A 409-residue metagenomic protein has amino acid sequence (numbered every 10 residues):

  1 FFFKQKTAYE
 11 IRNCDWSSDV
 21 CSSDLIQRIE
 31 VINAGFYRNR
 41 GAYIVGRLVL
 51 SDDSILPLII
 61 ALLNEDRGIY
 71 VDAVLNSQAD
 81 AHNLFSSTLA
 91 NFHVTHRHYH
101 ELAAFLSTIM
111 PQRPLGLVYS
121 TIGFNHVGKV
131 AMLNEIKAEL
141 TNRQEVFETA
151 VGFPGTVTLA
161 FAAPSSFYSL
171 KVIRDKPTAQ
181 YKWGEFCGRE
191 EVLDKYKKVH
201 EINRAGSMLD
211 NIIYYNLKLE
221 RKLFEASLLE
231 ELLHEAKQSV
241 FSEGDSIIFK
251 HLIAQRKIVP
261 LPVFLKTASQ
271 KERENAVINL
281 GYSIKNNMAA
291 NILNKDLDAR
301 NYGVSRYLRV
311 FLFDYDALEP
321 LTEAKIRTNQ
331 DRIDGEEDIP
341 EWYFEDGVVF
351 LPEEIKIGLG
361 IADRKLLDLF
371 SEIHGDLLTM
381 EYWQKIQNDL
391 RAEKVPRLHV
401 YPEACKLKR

Functional and structural regions predicted by a protein language model:
F1, A8, Y343-R409: Helical subdomain adjoining the active site within ATP-dependent kinase catalytic cores
F2-V20: Single conserved hydrophobic/aromatic residue that forms the stacking wall/gate of nucleotide- or nucleobase-binding
R12-C14, C187, C405: Generic recognition of cysteine residues
L25-A268, E272-N275, N279, A289: Conserved ATP-binding subdomain of kinase catalytic cores across diverse folds
E191-D210, R327-A362: Active-site-adjacent segment of 2-oxoglutarate/Fe(II) JmjC oxygenases
N286-I292: Protein kinase catalytic-loop region centered on the HRD/HxD motif
L293-D346: Catalytic activation segment of kinase domains across protein kinase-like and atypical kinase folds
